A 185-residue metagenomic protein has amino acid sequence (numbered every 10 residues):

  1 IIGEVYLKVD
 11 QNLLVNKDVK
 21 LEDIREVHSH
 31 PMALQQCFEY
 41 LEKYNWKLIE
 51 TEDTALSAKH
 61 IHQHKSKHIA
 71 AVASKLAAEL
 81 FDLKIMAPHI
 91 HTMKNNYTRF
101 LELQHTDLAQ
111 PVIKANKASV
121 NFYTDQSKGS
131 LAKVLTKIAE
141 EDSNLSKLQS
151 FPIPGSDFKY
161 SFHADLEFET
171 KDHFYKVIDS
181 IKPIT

Functional and structural regions predicted by a protein language model:
I1-T185: Domain-level signature for soluble enzymes in the chorismate/prephenate branch of the shikimate pathway
